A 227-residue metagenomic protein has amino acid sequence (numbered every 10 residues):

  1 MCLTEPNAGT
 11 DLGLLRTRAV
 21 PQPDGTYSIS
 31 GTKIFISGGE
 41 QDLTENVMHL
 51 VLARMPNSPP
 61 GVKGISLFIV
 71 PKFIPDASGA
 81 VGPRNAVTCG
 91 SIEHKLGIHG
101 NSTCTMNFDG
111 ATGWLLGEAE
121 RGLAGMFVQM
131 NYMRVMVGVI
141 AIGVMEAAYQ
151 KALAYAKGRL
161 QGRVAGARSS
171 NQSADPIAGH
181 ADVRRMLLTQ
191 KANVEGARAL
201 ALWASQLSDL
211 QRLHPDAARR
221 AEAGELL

Functional and structural regions predicted by a protein language model:
M1-L12, S58, S66, A77-S78 (+2 more regions): Glycine/proline-enriched, intrinsically flexible loops and inter-domain linkers
M1-Y27, T32-F35, H180, R184-L227: Gly/Pro-rich turn-and-neighbor structural signature
A8, S37-Q41, G97, M130-A141 (+3 more regions): Alpha-helix N-cap/helix-initiation motif
L12-L14, Q22, T44-M48, V62-I65 (+3 more regions): Short, solvent-exposed loop/turn segments at the edges of secondary structure
L14-P21, L52-A53, M106, G110: Short beta-strand elements
T26, S30-R84: A short core secondary-structure module
F35, I74-G90, K95, S102-M133 (+1 more regions): A glycine-rich, basic-preceded beta-loop-alpha segment at the flavin cofactor/substrate interface of flavin-utilizing
R134-Q211: Extended amphipathic alpha-helical segments enriched in small hydrophobics
